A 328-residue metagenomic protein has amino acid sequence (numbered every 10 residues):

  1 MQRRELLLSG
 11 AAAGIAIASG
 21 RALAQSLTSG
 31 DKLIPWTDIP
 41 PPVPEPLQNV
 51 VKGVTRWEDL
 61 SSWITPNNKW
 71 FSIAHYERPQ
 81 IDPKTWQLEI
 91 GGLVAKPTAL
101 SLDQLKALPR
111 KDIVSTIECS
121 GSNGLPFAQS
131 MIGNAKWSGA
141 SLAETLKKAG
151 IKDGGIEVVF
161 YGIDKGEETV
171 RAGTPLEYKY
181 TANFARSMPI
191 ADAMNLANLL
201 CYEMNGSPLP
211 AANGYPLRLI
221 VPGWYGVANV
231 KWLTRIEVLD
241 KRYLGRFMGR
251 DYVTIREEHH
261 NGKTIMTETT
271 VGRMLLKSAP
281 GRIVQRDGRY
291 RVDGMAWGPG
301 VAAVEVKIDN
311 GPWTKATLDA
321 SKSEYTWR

Functional and structural regions predicted by a protein language model:
M1-A13: N-terminal secretory signal peptides and thylakoid transit peptides that target proteins across membranes
Q25-R328: Structured, non-membrane catalytic/scaffold regions adjacent to prosthetic-group chemistry
